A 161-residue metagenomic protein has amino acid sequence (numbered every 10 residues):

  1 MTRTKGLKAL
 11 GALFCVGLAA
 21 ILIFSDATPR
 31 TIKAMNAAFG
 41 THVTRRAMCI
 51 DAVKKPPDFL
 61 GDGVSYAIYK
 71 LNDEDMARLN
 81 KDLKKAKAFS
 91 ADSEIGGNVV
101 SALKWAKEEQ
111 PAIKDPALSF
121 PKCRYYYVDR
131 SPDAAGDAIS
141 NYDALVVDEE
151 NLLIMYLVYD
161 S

Functional and structural regions predicted by a protein language model:
M1-L18: N-terminal Sec-pathway targeting helices
T2, G40, F59, G136-D137 (+1 more regions): A general structural signal for short secondary-structure junctions and capping/turn motifs
T2-K5, A27, L71, N98: Non-membrane alpha-helical secondary structure
L18-S90: N-terminal export/targeting and maturation segments
A86-S161: Functional cores of ribonucleases/endoribonucleases
